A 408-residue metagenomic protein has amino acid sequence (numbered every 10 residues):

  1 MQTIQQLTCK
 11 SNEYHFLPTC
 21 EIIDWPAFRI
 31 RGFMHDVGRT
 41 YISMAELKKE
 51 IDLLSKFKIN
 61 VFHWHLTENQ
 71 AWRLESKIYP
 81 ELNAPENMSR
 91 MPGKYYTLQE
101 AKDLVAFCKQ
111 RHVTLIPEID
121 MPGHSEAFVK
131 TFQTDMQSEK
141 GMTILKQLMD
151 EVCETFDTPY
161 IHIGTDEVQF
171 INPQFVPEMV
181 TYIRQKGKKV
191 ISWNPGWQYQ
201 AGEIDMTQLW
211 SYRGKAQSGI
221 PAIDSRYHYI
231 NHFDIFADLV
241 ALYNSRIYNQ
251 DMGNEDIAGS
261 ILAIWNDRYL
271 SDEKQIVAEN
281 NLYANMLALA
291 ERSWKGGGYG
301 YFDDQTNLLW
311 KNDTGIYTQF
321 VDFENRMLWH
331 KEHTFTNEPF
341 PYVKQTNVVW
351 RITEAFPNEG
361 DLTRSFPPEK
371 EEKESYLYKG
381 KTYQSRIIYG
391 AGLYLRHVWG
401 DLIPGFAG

Functional and structural regions predicted by a protein language model:
M1-M142, K146-Y160, E178, Y182 (+1 more regions): Feature activates predominantly on carbohydrate-active enzymes
M1-P26, C153, V190-W197, A201-D205 (+4 more regions): Acidic, contiguous N-terminal accessory segments
R31-H35, F62-W64, L115-I119, I161-I163 (+4 more regions): Hydrophobic faces of well-ordered beta-strands that scaffold small-molecule active sites in alpha/beta enzyme cores
F33, G38, T67-A71, D120-H124 (+5 more regions): Active-site beta-loop-alpha junctions enriched in small/polar residues
K130-M206, S211-K215: Active-site neighborhood of glycoside hydrolase catalytic domains
E203, S211-R351: Flexible, acidic glycine-rich loops studded with aromatic residues
I352-D361: Predominantly extracellular/luminal regions of secreted and cell-surface proteins, especially disulfide-bonded
F366-A407: Tryptophan-rich substrate-binding surfaces of secreted polymer-degrading and adhesive proteins
